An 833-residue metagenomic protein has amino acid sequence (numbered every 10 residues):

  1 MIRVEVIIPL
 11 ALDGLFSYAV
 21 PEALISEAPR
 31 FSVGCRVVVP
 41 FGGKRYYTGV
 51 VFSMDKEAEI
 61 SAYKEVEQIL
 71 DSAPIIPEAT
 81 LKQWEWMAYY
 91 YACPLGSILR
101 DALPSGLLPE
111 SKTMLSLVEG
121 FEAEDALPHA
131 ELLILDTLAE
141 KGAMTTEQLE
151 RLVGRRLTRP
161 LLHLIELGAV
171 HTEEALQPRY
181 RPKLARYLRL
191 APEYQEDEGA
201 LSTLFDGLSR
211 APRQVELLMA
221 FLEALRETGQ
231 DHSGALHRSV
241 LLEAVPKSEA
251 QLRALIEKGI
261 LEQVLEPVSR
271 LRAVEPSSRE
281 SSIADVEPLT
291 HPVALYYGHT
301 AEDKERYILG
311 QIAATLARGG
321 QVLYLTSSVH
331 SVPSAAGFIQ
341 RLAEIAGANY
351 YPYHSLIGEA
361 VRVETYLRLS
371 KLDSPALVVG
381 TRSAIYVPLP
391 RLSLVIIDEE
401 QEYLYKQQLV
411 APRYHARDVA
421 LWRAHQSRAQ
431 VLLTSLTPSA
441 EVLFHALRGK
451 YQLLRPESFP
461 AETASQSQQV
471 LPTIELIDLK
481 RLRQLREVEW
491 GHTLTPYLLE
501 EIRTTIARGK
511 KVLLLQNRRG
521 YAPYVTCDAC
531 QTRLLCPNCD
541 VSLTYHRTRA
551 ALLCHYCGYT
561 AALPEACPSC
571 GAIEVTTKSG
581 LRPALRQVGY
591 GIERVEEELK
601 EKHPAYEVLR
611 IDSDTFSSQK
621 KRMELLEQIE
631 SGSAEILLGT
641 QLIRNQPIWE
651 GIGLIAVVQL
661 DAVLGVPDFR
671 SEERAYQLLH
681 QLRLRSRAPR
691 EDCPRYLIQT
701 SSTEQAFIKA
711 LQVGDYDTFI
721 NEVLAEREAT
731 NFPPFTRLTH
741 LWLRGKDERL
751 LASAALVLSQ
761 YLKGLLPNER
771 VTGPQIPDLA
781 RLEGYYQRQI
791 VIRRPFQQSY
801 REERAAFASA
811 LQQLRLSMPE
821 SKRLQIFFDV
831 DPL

Functional and structural regions predicted by a protein language model:
M1-S435, E441-V442, L447-V470, A507 (+5 more regions): Accessory, non-ATPase domains that flank or precede helicase/AAA+ motor cores in DNA-metabolism machines
P40-G42, T730-F732, L779-R781: AMP-binding (ANL) adenylation modules
P77-T80, L157, T495, I592 (+1 more regions): A structural signal for well-ordered alpha-helical scaffolds and beta->alpha junctions
C93, S105-M114, E119, A126 (+8 more regions): C-terminal accessory/connector segments of nucleic-acid motor ATPases
S282, T290-A376, G380-H740, D747-A752 (+2 more regions): Inter-lobe coupling/hinge segments of SF2-like helicase ATPases
